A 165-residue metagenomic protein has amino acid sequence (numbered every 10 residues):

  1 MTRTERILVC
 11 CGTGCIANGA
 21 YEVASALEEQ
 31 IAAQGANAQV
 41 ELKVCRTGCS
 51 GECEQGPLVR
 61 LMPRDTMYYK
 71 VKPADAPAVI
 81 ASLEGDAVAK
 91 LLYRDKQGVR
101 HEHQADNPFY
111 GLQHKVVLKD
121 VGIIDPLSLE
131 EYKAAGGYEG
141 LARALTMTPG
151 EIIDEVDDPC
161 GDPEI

Functional and structural regions predicted by a protein language model:
M1-I165: Feature of Fe-S/electron-transfer and energy-metabolism proteins that preferentially highlights extended coupling
